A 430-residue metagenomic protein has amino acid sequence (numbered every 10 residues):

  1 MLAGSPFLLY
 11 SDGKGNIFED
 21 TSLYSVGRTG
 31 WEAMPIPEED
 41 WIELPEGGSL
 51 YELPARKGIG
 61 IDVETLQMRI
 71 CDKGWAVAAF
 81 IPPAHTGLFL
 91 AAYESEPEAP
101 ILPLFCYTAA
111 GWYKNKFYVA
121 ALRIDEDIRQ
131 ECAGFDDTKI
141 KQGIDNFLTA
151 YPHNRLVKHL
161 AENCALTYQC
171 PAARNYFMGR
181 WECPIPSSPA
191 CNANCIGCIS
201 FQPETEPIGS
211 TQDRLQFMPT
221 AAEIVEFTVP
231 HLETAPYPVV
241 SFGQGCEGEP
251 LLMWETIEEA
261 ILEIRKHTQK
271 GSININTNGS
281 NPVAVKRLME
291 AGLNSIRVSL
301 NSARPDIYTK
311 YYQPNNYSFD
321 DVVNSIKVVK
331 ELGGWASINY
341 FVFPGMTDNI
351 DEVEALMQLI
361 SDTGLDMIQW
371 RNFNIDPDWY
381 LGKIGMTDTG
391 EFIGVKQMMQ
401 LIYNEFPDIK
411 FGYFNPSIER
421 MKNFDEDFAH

Functional and structural regions predicted by a protein language model:
M1-N154, E354-H430: Auxiliary Fe-S-binding modules of radical SAM enzymes
Q142-N146, R155-C170, I199-F227: Short, flexible helix-coil linker/hinge segments at the edges of structured domains or between repeats
Y168-P203, V239-F242: N-terminal pre-triad scaffold of radical SAM enzymes
E182, P186, Q202-E259, R265-A284 (+2 more regions): Core AdoMet radical
G245-E247, N278-S280, N301-A303, F341-F343 (+2 more regions): Active-site beta-loop-alpha junctions enriched in small/polar residues
W254-K270, F319-G334, D388-F411: Alpha-helix-loop-beta-strand connector modules within alpha/beta enzyme cores
V283-E290, G345-D362, N423: Catalytic cores of alpha/beta
Q313-N315, S325-E352: Conserved strand-turn element in the central/C-terminal portion of the radical SAM core barrel that lines
